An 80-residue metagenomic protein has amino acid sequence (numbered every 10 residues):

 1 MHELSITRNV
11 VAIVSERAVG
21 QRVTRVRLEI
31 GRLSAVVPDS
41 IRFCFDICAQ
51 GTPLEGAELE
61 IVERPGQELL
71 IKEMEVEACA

Functional and structural regions predicted by a protein language model:
M1-A80: Charge-rich, low-complexity N-terminal segments
